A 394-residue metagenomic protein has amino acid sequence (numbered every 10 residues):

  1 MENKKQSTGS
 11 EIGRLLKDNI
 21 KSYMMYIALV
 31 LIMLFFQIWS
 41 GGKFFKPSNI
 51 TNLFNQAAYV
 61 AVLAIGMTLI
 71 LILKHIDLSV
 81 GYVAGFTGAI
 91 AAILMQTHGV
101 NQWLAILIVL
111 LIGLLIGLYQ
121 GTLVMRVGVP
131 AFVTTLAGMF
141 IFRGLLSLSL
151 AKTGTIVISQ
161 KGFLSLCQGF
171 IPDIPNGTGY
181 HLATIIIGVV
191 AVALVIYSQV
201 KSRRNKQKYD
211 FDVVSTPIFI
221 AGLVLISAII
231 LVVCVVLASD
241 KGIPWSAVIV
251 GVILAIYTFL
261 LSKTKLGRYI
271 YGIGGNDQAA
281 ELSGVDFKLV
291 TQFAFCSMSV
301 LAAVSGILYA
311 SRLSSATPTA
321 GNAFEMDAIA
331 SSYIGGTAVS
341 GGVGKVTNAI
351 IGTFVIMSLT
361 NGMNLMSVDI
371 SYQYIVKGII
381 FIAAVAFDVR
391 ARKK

Functional and structural regions predicted by a protein language model:
M1-I32, G154, V192-L223, D286-L289 (+1 more regions): Cytosolic-side transmembrane-helix boundaries in multi-pass membrane proteins
L31-W39, K43-H98, Q120-F132, S147 (+3 more regions): Single transmembrane alpha-helix segments in multi-pass membrane proteins
G42-N52, A151, C234-A247, T258-S262 (+2 more regions): Inter-helical junctions in multi-pass inner-membrane proteins, predominant in energy-converting antiporter-like
Q56, A131, S159-K161, G177-G188 (+4 more regions): Loop-to-transmembrane alpha-helix initiation sites
G99-F140, G352: Alpha-helical transmembrane segments within multi-pass membrane transporters and channels
G144-L261: Transmembrane helix-bundle core of multi-pass membrane transporters and related energy-transducing complexes
Q199-V214, A255-F295: Membrane-helix/interface signature in polytopic inner-membrane proteins
F295-L308, R312-I375: Transmembrane alpha-helical segments in multi-pass inner-membrane proteins
